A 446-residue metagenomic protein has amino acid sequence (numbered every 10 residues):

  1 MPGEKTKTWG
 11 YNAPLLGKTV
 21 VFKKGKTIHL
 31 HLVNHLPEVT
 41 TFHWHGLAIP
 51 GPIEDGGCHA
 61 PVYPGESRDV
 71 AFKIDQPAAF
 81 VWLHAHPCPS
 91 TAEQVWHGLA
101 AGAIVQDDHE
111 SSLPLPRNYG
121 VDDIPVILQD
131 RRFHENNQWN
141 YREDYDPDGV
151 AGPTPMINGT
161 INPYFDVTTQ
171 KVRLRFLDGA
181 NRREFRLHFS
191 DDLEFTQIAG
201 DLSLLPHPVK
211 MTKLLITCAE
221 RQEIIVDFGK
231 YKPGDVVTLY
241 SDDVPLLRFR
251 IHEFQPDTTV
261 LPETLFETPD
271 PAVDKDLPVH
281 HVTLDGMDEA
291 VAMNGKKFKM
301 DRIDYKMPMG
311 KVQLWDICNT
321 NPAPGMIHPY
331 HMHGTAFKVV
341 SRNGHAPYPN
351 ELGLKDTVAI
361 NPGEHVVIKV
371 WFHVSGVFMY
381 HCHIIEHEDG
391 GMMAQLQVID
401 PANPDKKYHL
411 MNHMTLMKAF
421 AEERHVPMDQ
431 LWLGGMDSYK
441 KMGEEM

Functional and structural regions predicted by a protein language model:
P2-K24, G152-Y164, M287-V312: N-terminal edge beta-strand
W9-V21, I49-V81, P206-L215, R221 (+1 more regions): Aromatic/His-enriched, Gly/Pro-containing loop or helix-boundary segments that lie immediately adjacent to catalytic
I28, P64-A71, T217-V226, Q313 (+1 more regions): Short Pro-Gly-centered flexible turn/kink motifs
L32-L36, F176-A180, I317-N321: Asparagine-centered strand-capping/turn motif at beta-strand->loop junctions
G51-Y63, L128, E135-D276, P347: Histidine- and aromatic-rich segments of cupredoxin/plastocyanin-like copper-binding domains
S67-P114: Hydrophobic or amphipathic alpha-helical targeting/insertion segments
W96-Q129, G200, L204-I327, G334 (+2 more regions): Extended terminal and domain-junction accessory segments
V339-W371, M379, H383, E388-Q397: C-terminal soluble interaction/assembly domains
